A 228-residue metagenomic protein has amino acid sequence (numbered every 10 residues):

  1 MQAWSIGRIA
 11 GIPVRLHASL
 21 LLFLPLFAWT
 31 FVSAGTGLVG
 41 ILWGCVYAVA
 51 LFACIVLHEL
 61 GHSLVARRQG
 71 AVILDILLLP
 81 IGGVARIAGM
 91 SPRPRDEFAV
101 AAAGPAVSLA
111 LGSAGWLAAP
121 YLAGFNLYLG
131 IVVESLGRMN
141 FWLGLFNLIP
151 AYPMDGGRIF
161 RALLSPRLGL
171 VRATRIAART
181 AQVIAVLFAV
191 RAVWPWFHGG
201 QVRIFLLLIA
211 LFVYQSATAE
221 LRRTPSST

Functional and structural regions predicted by a protein language model:
M1-T228: Hydrophobic transmembrane alpha-helices and their immediate loop junctions in multi-pass integral membrane proteins
